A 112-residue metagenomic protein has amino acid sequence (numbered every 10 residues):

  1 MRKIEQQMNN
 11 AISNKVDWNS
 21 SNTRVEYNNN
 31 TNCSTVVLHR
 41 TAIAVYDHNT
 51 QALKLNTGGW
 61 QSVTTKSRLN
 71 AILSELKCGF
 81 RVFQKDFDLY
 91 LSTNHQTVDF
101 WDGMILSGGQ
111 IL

Functional and structural regions predicted by a protein language model:
M1-L112: Terminal leader/tail segments of proteins
